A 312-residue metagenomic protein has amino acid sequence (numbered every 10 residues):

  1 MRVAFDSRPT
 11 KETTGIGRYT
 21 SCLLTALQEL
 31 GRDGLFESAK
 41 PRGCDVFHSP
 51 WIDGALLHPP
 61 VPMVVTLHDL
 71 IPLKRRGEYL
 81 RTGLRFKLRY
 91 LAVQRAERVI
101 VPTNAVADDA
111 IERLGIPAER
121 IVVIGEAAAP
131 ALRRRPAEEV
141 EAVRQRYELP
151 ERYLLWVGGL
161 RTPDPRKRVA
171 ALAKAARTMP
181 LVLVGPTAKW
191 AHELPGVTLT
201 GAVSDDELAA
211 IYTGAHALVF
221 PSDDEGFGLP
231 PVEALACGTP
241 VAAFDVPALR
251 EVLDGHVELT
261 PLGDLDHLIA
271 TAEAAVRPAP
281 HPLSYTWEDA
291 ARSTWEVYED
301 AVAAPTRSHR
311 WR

Functional and structural regions predicted by a protein language model:
M1-R312: Carbohydrate transferase catalytic cores enriched for Leloir-type hexosyltransferases
